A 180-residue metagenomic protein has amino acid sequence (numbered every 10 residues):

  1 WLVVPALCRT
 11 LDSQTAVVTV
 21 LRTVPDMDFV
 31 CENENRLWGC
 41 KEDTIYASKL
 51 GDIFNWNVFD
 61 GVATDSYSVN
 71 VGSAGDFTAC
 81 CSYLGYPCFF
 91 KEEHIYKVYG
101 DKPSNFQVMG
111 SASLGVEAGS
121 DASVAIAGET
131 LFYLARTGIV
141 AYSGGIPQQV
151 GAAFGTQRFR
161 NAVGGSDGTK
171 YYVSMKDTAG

Functional and structural regions predicted by a protein language model:
W1-E34, K41: Disordered, low-complexity "stalk" and linker segments at domain junctions of extracellular and cell-surface proteins
P5, T15, Y46, V62 (+2 more regions): Residue-level detector of intrinsically disordered, flexible termini and proteolytic processing junctions
Q14, Y67-V69, D167: Compositionally biased regions
P25-D26, S48, V150-A153: Alpha-helix initiation/capping motif
N35-R36, G72-G180: Beta-sheet-dominated scaffold domains
E42-G61, Y99-D101: Beta-propeller domains
D60-D65, V69-N70: Intrinsically disordered, low-complexity linker/loop segments enriched in Gly/Pro and charged/polar residues
